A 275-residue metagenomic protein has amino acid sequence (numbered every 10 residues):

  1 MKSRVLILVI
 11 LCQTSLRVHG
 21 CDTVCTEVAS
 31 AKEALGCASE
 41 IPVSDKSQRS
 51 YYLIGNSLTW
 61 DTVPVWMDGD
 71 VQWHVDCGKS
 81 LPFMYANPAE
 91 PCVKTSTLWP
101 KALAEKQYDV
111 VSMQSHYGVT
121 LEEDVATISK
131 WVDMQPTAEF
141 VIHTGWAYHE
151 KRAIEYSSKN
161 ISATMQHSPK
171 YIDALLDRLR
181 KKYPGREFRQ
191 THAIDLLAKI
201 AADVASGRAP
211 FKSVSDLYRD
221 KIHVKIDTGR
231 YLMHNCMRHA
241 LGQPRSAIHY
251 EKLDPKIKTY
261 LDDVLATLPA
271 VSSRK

Functional and structural regions predicted by a protein language model:
M1-V5: Bacterial N-terminal signal peptides that target proteins for export
L6-Q13, V18-I54, L58-V65, H249-K275: N-terminal secretory targeting modules
R49-I54, L58-W131: Conserved SGNH/GDSL esterase-like catalytic core that processes O-acyl groups on lipids and polysaccharides
S115, I142-G145: A cross-domain feature marking catalytic cores of carbohydrate-active enzymes and several ubiquitous metabolic/repair
W131-F140: A short helix->loop->beta-strand "cap" motif at the edges of active sites that frequently abuts
T144-I154: Short beta-alpha junction loops
I154-A198, K212-Y231, L253-K256: Substrate-gating cap/lid alpha-helix
F211-K275: Conserved catalytic region of serine esterases and O-acyltransferases that act on ester linkages in lipids
